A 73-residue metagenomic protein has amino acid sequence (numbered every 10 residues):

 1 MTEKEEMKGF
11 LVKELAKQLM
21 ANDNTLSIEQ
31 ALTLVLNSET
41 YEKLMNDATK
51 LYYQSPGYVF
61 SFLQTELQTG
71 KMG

Functional and structural regions predicted by a protein language model:
M1-G73: C-terminal alpha-helical interaction appendages
